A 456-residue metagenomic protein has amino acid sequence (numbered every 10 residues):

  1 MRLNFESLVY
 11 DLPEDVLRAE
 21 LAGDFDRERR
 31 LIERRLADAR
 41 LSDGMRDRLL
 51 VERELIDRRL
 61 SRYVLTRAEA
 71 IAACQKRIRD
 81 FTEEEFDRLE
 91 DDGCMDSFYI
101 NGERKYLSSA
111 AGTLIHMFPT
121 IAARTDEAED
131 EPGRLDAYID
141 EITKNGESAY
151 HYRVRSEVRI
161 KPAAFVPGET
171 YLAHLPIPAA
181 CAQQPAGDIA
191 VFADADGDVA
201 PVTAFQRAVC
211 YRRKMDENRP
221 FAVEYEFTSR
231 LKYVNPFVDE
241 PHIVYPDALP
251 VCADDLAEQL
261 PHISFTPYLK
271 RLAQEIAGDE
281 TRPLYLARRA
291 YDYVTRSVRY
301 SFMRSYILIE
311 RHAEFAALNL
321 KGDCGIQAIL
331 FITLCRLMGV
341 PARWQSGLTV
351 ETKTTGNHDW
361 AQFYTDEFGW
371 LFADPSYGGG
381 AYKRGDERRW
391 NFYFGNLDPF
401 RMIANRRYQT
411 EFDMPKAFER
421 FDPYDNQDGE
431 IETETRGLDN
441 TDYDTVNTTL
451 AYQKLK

Functional and structural regions predicted by a protein language model:
M1-D11: TPR-adjacent "capping" and linker segments in tetratricopeptide-repeat scaffold/adaptor proteins
V9-E14, R18-L21, I326-K416: Hydrophobic/aromatic-rich core segments of domains that either
L12, E20-G23, T203-F205, E217-E314 (+1 more regions): Acidic low-complexity segments
L21, R34-V234: Intrinsically disordered, low-complexity N-terminal segments that are enriched in acidic
R27-R29: Solenoid-repeat scaffolds in large eukaryotic assemblies
P283-A290, L320-C335: Active-site nucleophilic cysteine motif
G395-K456: Low-complexity, Gly/Ser/Thr/Pro-rich intrinsically disordered linker/tail segments
